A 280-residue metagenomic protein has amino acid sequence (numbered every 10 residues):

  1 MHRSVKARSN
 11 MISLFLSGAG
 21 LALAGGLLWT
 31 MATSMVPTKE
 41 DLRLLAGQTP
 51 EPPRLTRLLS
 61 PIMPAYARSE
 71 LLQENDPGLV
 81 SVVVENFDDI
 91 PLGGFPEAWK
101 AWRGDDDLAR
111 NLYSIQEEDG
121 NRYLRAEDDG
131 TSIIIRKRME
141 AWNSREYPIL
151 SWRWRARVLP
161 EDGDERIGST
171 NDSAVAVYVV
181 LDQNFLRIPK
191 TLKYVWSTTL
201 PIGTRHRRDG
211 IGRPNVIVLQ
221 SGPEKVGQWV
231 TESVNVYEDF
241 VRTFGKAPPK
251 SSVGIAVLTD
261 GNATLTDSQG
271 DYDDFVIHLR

Functional and structural regions predicted by a protein language model:
M1-M11: N-terminal Lys/Arg-rich, disordered targeting/topogenic segments
S13-T33: Hydrophobic membrane-insertion alpha-helices, especially the h-region of bacterial N-terminal signal peptides
M31-G104: Extracellular carbohydrate-recognition regions
F87, I255, D273-I277: Extracellular beta-strand elements of beta-rich domains used for carbohydrate recognition/degradation or cell-matrix
A109-I134: Short carbohydrate-recognition loop motifs
R138-L150, P223-V226: Extracellular/lumenal carbohydrate-interaction signature centered on repeated Trp-anchored short motifs
R157-Q228, S268-D271: Extracellular ligand-binding interfaces
D172-V177, G212-G222, V226-T266: Extracellular beta-strand ligand-recognition surfaces/modules
